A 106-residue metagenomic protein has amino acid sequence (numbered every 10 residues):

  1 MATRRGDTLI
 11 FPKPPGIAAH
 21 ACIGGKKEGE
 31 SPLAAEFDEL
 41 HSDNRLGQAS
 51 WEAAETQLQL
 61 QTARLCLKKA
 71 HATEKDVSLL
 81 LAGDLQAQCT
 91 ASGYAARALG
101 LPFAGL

Functional and structural regions predicted by a protein language model:
M1-G105: Conserved "HGTGT" condensation-loop signature of ketosynthase/thiolase-family condensing enzymes that catalyze
